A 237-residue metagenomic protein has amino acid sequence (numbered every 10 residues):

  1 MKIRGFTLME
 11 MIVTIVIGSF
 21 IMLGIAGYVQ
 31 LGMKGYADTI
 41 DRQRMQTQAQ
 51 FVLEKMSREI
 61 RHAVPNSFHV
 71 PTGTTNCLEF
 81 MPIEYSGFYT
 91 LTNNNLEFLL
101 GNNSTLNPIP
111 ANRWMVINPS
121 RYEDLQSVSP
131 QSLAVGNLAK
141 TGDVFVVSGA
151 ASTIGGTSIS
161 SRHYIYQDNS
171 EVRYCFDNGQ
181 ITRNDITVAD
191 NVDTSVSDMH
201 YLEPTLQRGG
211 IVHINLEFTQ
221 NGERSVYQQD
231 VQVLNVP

Functional and structural regions predicted by a protein language model:
K2-R61: Aliphatic-rich helix starts adjacent to a transmembrane/signal segment
I60-P71: Short, well-structured beta-strand/strand-turn elements
T74-C77, P82-P237: Cell-surface, membrane-associated systems
